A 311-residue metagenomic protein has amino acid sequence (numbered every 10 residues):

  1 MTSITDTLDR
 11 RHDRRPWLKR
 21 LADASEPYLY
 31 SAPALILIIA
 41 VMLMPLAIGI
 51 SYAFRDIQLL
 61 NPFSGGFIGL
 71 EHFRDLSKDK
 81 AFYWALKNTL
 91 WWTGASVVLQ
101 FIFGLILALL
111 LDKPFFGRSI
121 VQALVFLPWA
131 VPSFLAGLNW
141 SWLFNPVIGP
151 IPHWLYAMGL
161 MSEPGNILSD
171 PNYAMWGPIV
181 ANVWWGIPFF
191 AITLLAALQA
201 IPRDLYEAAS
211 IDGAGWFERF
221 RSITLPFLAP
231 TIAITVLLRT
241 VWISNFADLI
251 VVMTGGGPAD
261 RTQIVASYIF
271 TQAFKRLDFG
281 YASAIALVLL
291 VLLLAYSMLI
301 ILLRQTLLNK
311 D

Functional and structural regions predicted by a protein language model:
M1-L21: Short, Lys/Arg-rich, polar N-terminal cytosolic tail immediately upstream of the first transmembrane signal-anchor
D23-D311: A structural signal for multi-pass alpha-helical bundles of membrane permease subunits that mediate small-molecule
